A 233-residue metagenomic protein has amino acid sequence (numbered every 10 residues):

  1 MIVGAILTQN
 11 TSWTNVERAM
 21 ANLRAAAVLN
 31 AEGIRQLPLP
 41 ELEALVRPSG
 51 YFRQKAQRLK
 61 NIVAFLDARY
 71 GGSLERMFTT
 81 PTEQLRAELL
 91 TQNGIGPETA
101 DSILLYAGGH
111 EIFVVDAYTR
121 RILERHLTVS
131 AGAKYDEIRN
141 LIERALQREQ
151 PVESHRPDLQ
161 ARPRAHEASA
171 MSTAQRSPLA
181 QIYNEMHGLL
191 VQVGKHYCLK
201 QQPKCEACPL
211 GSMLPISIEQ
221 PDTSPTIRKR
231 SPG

Functional and structural regions predicted by a protein language model:
M1-I227: Catalytic cores of DNA base-excision repair glycosylases
P232-G233: C-terminal accessory region of SF2 helicases/translocases
